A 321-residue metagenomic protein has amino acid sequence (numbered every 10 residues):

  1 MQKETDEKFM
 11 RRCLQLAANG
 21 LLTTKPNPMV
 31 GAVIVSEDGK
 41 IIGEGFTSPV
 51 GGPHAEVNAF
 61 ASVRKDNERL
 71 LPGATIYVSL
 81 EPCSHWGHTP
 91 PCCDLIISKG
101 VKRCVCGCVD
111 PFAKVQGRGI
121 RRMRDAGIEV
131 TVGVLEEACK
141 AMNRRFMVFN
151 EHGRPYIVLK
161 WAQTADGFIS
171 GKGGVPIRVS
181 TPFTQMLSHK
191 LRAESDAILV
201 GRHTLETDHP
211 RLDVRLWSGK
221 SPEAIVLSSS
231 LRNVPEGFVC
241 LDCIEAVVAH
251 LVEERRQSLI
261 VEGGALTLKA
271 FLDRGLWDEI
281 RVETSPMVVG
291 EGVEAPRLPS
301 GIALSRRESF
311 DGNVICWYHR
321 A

Functional and structural regions predicted by a protein language model:
Q2-P28, E37, G43-E44, N67-L70 (+2 more regions): Enzymes that bind and transform nitrogen-containing heteroaromatic metabolites
T23-T24, G51, I120, V134-A162: Proteins enriched for Cys/Gly/acidic motifs involved in redox and nucleic-acid/cofactor modification
G31: Helix-turn-helix
I34-A138, E223, A270-L272: Zn2+-dependent cytidine deaminase-like catalytic core
F112-V115, E137-A141, L205, A246 (+1 more regions): Short acidic loop-to-helix transition motifs that present clustered carboxylates
R124, N150-H152, P299: Short alpha-helix boundary/capping motifs
D125-E129, V148, G201: Alpha-helix capping at helix-to-loop junctions
